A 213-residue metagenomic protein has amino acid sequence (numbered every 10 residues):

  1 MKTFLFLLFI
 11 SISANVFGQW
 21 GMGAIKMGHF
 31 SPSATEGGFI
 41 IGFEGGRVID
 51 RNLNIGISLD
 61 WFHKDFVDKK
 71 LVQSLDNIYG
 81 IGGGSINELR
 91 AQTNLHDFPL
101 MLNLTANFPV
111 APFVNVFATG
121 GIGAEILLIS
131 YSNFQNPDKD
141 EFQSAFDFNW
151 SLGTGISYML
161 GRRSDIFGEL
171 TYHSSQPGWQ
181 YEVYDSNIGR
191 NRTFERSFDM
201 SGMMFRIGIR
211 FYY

Functional and structural regions predicted by a protein language model:
M1-F4: Positively charged n-region of N-terminal signal peptides that target proteins for export
S11-S13: N-terminal signal peptide c-region/cleavage motif recognized by signal peptidases
G18-Q19: Boundary of Sec targeting at the N-terminus
G28-S31, I86-Q92, Q135-F142, R190-R196: Extracellular loop and loop/strand-boundary signature of outer-membrane beta-barrel proteins
F30-I40: Solvent-exposed loop/turn segments connecting transmembrane beta-strands in outer-membrane beta-barrel proteins
G38-E44, S151, G202-R206: Transmembrane beta-barrel architecture of outer membranes
R47-Q135, Y158-R163, M200-Y213: Gram-negative (and chloroplast) outer-membrane scaffold detector with strong preference for beta-barrel transmembrane
V72-Y79, F134-E141, V183-N191: Flexible, surface-exposed loop regions and adjacent strand-edge segments of Gram-negative outer-membrane beta-barrel
